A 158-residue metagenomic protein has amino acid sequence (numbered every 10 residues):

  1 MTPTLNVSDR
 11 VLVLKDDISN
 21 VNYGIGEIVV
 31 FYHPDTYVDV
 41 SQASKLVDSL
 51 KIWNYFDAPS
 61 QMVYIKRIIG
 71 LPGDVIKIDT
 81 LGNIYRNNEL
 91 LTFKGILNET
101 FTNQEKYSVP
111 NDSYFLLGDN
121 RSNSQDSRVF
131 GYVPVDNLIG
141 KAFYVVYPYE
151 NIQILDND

Functional and structural regions predicted by a protein language model:
M1-D158: Extended hydrophobic leader/signal-anchor segments used for secretion and membrane insertion
